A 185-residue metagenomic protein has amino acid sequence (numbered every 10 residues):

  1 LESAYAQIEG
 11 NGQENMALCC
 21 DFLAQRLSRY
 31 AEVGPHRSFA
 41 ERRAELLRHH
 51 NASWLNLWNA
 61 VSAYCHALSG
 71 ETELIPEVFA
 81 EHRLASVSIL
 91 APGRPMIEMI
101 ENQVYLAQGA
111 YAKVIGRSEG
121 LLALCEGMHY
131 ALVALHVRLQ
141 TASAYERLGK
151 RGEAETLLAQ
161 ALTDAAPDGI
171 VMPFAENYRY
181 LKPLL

Functional and structural regions predicted by a protein language model:
L1-A6, V33-L46, E71-A85, A112-L122 (+1 more regions): Alpha-helical repeat scaffolds
I8-L23, L46-S62, E73, A85-I100 (+5 more regions): Alpha-solenoid helical repeat architecture
L27-S28, H66, Y105, R138 (+1 more regions): Residue at a conserved register position within TPR or TPR-like alpha-solenoid repeats
Y30-A31, S69, Q108, L148: Structural motif corresponding to the intra-repeat A-B loop/turn of tetratricopeptide repeats
L106, L124: Predominantly extracellular beta-rich ligand-binding scaffolds that present long acidic/polar faces for carbohydrate
L184-L185: Short, intrinsically disordered, charge-balanced linker/junction segments flanking boundaries in proteins
